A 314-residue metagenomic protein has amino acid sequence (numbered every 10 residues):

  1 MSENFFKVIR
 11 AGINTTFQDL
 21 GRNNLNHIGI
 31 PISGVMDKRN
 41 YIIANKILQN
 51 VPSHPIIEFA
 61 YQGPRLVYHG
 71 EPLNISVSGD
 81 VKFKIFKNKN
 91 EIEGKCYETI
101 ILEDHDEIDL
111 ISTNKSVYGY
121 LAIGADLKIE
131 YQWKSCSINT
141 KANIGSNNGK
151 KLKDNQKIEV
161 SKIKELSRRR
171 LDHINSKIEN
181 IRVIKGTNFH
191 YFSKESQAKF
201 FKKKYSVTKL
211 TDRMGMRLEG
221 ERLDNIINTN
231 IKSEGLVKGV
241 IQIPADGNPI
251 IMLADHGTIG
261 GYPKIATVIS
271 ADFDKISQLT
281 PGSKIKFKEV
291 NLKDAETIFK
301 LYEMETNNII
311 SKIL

Functional and structural regions predicted by a protein language model:
M1-L314: Conserved "landmark" site that anchors the functional core of diverse proteins
